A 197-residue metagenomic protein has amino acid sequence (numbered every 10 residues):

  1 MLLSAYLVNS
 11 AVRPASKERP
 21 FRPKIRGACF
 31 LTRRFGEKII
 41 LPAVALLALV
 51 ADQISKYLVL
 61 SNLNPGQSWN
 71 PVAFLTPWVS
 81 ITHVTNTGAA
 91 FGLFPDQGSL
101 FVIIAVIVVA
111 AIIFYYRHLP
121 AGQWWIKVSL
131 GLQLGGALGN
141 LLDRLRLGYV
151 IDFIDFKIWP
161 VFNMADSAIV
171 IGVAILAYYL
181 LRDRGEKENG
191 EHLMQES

Functional and structural regions predicted by a protein language model:
L2-S197: Alpha-helical transmembrane bundles and membrane-interface segments of multipass inner-membrane proteins
